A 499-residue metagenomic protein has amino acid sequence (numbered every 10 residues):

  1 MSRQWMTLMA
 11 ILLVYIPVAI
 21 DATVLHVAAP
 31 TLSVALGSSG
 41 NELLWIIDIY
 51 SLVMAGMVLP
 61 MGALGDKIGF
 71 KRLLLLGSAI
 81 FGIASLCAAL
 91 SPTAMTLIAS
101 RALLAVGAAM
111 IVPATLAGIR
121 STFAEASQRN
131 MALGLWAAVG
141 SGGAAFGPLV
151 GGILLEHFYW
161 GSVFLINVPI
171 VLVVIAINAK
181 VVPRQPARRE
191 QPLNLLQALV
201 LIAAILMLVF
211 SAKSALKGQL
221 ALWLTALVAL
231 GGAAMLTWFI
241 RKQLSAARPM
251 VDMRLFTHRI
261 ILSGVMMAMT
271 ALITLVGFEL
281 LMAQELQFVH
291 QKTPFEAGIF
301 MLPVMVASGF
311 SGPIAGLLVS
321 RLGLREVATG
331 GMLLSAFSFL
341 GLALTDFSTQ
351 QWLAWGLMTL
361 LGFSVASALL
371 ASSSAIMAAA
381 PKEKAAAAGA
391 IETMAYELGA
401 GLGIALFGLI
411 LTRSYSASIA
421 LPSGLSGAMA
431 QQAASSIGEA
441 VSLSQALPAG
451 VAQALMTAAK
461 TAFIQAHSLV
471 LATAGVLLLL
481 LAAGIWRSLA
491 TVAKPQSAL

Functional and structural regions predicted by a protein language model:
Q4-I20, L25-V27, G40, L196 (+4 more regions): 12-transmembrane solute porter fold
A28-G56, H290, F295-E296: Extracellular/periplasmic helix-loop-helix junction of adjacent transmembrane segments in MFS-like secondary
L32-S33, L64-G65, V150-F158, A212 (+3 more regions): Interfacial helix-cap and linker-helix signal at transmembrane-aqueous boundaries of multi-pass secondary transporters
V34, A84-A89, L104, N178 (+3 more regions): MFS-fold secondary transporters
G37, G69, L90-T96, F158-Y159 (+3 more regions): Helix-breaking motifs and short loop linkers at transmembrane-helix boundaries and internal kinks in secondary membrane
D48-G62, V112-L116, L302-I314: Central cavity-lining transmembrane alpha-helices of secondary-active solute carriers, predominantly the Major
A63-L196: Helix-loop-helix hairpins in multi-pass membrane proteins, especially solute transporters
G134, E156-A268, T274, L281 (+1 more regions): Hydrophobic transmembrane-helix bundles of small-molecule transporters
